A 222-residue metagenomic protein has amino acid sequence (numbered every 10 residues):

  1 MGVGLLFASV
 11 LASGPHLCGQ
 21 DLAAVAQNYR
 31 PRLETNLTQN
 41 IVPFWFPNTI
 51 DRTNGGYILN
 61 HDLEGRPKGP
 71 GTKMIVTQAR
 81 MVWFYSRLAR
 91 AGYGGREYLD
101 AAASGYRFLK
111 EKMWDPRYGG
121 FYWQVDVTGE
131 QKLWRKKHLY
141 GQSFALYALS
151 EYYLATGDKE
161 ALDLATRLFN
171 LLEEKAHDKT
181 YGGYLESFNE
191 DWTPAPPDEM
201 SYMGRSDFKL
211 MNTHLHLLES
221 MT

Functional and structural regions predicted by a protein language model:
G2-S13: Bacterial N-terminal signal peptides
C18-T222: Glycan-recognition and catalytic cores of secretory/periplasmic carbohydrate-active enzymes
